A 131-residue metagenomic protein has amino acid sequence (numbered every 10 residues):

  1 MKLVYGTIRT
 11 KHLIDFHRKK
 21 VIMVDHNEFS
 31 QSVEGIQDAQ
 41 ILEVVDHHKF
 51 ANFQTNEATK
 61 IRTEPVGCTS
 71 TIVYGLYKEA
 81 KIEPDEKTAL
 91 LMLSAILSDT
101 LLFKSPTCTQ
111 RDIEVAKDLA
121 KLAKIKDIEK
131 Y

Functional and structural regions predicted by a protein language model:
M1-Y131: Replace "Mg2+/Mn2+-dependent" with "divalent metal-dependent
